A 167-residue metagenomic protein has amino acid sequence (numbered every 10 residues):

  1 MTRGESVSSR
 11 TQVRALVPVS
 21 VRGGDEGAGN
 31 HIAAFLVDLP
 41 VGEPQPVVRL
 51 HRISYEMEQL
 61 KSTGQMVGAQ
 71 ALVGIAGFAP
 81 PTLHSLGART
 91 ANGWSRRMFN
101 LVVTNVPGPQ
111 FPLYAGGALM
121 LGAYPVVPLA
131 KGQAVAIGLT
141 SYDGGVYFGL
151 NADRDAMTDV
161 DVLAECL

Functional and structural regions predicted by a protein language model:
M1-G24: Hydrophobic "lid/gating" helix adjacent to the active-site nucleophile that controls access to an acyl-thioester pocket
E5-S9, G27, A91-S95, V127-L129 (+1 more regions): Replace "in large, NTP-powered and nucleic-acid-processing enzymes" with "in large, NTP-powered factors and other
S6-Q12, H31, G117-V126: Short, mixed-charge, low-aromatic patches
T11, G29, P44-V47, H51 (+3 more regions): Conserved structured core elements
R14-L16, A34, L101-V102, A136: Ordered hydrophobic segments in well-structured contexts
P18-S20, L36-D38, G138, G149-N151: Residue-level recognition of well-ordered beta-strand positions that form the cores of beta-sheet-rich folds across
V21-P109: Helical lid/core segments from catalytic subdomains that handle acyl or acyl-like groups
R97-L167: Low-complexity, glycine/alanine/valine/leucine- and proline-rich hydrophobic stretches
